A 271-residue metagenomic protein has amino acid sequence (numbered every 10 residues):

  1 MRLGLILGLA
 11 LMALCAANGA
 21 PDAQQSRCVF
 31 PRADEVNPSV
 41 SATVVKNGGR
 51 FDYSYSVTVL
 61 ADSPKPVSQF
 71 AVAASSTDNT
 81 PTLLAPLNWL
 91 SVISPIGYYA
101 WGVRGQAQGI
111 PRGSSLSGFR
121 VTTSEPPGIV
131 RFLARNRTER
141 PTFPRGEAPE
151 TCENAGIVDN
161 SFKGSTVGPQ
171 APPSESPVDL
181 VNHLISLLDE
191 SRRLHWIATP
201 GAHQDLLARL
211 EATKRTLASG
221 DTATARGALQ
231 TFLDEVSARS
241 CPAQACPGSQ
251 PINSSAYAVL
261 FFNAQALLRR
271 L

Functional and structural regions predicted by a protein language model:
M1-G4: Positively charged n-region of N-terminal signal peptides that target proteins for export
I6-C15: Bacterial N-terminal signal peptides
D22-G48, D78-N79: Low-complexity, acidic Ser/Thr/Pro/Gly-rich terminal tails and inter-domain linkers that flank the onset of structured
N47-D62: Short beta-strand elements of extracellular/lumenal beta-sandwich folds
K65-I93: Solvent-exposed beta-hairpin/edge-strand motifs
G105-P144: Low-complexity, intrinsically disordered segments enriched in Ser/Thr together with acidic residues
G128-G168: Serine/threonine-enriched low-complexity regions used as flexible
Q170-L271: Soluble extracellular-acting proteins and domains
